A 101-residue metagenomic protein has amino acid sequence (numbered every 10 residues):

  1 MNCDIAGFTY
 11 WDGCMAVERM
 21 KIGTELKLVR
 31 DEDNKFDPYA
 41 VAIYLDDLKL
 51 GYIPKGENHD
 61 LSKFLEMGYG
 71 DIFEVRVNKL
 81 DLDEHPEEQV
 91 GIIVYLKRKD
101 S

Functional and structural regions predicted by a protein language model:
M1-S101: Conserved active-site motif detector
